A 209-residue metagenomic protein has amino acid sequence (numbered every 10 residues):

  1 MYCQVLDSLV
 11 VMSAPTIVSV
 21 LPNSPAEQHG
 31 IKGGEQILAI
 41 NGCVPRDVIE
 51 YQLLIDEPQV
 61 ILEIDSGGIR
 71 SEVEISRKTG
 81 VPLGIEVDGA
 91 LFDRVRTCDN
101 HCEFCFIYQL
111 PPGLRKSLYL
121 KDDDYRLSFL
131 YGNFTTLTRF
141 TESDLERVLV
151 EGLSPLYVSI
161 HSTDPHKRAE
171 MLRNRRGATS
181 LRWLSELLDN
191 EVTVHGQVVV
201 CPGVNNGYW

Functional and structural regions predicted by a protein language model:
Y2-C3, D7, Q52-V87: PDZ-domain C-terminal substructure recognizer with occasional recognition of PDZ-binding tails
L9-L21: PDZ/PDZ-like groove recognition
S19-P22, A39, L53: A residue-level detector for short acidic-glycine micro-motifs
P25-G30, Q52-L53: Short, surface-exposed secondary-structure edge patches
A26, G34-I37, L62, C105: Terminal peptide-recognition signature
Q28-R46: Conserved PDZ fold ligand-binding element
I49: Conserved short alpha-helical segments that host acidic/polar catalytic motifs at enzyme active sites
G68-R70, R77-W209: Conserved Radical SAM active-site core
